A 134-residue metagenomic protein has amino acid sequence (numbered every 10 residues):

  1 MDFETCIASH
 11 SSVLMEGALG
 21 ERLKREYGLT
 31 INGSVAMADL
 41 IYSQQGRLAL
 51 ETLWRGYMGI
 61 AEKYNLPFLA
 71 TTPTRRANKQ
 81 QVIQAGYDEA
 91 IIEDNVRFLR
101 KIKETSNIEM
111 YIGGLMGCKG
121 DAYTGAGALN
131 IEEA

Functional and structural regions predicted by a protein language model:
M1-A134: Domain-level signal for soluble alpha/beta catalytic cores
